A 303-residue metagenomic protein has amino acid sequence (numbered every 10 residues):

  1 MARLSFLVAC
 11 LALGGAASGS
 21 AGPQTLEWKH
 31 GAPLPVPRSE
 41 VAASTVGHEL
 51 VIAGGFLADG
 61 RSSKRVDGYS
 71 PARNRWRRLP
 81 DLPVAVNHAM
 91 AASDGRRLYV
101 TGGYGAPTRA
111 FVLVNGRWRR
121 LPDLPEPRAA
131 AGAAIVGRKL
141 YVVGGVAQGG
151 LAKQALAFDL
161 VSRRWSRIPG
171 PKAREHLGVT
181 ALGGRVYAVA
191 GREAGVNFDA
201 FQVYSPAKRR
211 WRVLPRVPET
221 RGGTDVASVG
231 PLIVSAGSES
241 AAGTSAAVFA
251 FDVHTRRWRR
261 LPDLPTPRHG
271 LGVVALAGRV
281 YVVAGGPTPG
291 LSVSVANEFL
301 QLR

Functional and structural regions predicted by a protein language model:
S5-A16: Bacterial N-terminal signal peptides
A21-R303: Kelch-like beta-propeller repeat domains
